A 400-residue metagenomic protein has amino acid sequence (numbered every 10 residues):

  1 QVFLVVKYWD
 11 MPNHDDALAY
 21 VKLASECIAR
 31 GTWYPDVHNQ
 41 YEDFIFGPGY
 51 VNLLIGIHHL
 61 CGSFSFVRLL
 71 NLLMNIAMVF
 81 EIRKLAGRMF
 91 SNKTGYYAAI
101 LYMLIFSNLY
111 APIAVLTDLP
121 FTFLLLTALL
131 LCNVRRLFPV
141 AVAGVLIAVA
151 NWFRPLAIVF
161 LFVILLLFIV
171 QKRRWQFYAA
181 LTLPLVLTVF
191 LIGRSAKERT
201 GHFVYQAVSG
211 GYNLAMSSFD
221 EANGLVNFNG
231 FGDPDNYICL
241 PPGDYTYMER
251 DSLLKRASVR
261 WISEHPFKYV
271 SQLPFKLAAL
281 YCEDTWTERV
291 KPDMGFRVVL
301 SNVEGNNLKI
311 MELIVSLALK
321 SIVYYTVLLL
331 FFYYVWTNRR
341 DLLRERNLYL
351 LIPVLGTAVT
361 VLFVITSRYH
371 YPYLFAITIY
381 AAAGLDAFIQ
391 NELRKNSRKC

Functional and structural regions predicted by a protein language model:
F3-V6, A17-E42, G49, D220-D233: Extracytosolic helix-loop segments that constitute the early lumenal/periplasmic catalytic or substrate-binding loops
D15, I45, V67-M74, Y97-T127 (+3 more regions): Multi-pass, polyprenyl lipid-linked donor-dependent membrane glycosyltransferases
F44, P48-F80, A111, L317-S321: Loop-to-helix entry region of an early transmembrane alpha helix in multi-pass inner-membrane enzymes
I55, A99, L131, P139-R154 (+4 more regions): Membrane-interface alpha helices of multi-pass inner-membrane proteins
S65-F66, V79-L104, T122-F123, F138 (+2 more regions): Transmembrane-helix signature of polytopic, membrane-embedded enzymes that assemble or transfer cell-envelope glycans
F66, Q272-Y349, P353: Membrane-interface anchor segments at the N-terminal boundary of transmembrane helices in multi-pass membrane enzymes
K93, A128-V142, F168-K172, L385: Membrane-interface transmembrane helices that cradle and orient dolichyl/undecaprenyl
E198-F296: Membrane-proximal stem/loop segments at transmembrane-domain junctions that anchor or position
